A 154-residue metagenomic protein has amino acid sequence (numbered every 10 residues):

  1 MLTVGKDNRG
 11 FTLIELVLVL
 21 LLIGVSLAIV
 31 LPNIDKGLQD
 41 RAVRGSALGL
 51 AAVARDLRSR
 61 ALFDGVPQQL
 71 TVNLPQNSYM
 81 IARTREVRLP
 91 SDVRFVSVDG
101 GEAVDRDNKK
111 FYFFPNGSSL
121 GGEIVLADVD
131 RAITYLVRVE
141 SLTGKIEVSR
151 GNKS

Functional and structural regions predicted by a protein language model:
M1-F11: N-terminal leader/signal peptides at the extreme start of proteins
N8, G121-L126: C-terminal-biased regions
R9, I14-L18, Q39: Internal alpha-helical transmembrane segments of multi-pass membrane proteins, especially GPCRs
V17-P32: Alpha-helical hydrophobic helix detector
Q39-P67: Membrane-proximal N-terminal amphipathic helix
P67-P115, S119-E123, R131-S154: Type IV pilin-like appendage domain
